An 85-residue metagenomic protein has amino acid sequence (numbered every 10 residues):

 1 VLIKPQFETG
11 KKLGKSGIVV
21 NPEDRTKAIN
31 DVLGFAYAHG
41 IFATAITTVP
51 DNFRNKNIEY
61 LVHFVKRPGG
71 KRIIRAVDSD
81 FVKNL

Functional and structural regions predicted by a protein language model:
V1, V62-F64: Preference for bulky hydrophobic residues occupying beta-strand positions in well-ordered beta-sheet regions
V1-R54: S-adenosylmethionine
R54-Y60: A short, glycine/Asx- and small/polar-enriched loop/turn that sits immediately N-terminal to a beta-strand
I58, V65-L85: Flexible, glycine-/basic-rich loop-and-beta segments that form/coincide with the SAM-dependent methyltransferase
